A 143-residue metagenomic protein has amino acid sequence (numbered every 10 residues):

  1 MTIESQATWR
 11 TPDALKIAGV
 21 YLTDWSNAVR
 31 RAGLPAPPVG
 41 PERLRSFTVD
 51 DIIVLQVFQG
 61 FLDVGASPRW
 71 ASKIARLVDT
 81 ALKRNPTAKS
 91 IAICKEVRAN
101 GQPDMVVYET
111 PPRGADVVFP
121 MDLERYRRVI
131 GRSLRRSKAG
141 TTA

Functional and structural regions predicted by a protein language model:
M1-A28: Polyanion-binding surface elements
M1-I3, R30-A36, D51-I52: Short amphipathic alpha-helical segments, especially helix-boundary/capping motifs
M1-S5, Q59-A143: Basic Lys/Arg-rich amphipathic helical interaction modules
A14-L15, L44-R45, V64: Short, surface-exposed loop/turn motifs that are enriched in glycine and acidic residues and include a nearby proline
G19-R45: Major-groove DNA-recognition helix of helix-turn-helix-type DNA-binding domains
P37-G60: Short helix-start
